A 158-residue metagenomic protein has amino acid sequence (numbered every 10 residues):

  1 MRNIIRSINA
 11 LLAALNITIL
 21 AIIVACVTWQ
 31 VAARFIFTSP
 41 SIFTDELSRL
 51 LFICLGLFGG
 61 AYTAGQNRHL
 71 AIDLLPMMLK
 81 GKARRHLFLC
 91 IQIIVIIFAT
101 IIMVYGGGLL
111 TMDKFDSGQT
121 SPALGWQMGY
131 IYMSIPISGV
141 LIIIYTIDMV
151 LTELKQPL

Functional and structural regions predicted by a protein language model:
M1-L158: Alpha-helical transmembrane segments and membrane-interface helix-loop junctions in multi-pass membrane proteins
